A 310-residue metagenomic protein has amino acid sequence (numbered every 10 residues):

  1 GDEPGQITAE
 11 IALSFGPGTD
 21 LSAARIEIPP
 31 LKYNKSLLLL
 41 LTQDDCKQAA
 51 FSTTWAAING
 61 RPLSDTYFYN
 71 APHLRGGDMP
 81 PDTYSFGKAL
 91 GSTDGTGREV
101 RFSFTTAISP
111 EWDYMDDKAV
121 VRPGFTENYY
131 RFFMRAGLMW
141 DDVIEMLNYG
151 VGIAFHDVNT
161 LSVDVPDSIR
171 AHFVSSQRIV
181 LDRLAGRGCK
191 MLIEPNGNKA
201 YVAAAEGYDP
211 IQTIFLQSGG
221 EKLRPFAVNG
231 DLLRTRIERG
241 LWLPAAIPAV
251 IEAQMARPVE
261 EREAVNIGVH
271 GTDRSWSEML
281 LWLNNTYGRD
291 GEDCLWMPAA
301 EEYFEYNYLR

Functional and structural regions predicted by a protein language model:
G1-E3, I7: Intrinsically disordered, low-structural-confidence terminal and linker regions
T8-E145, Y149, H172-N196: Active-site beta->alpha N-cap acidic-glycine motif
F15, A23, A71, Q212-A227 (+1 more regions): C-terminal domain-boundary segment and adjacent tail
L38-Q43, S103-I108, G152-D157, G188-E194 (+4 more regions): Structural recognition of the beta-strand scaffold that forms the well-ordered cores of secreted hydrolase catalytic
D45-A49, P110-M115, I153, D157-V163 (+4 more regions): Solvent-exposed loop/turn segments at secondary-structure junctions within structured extracellular/periplasmic domains
N159-W242, S275: Catalytic domains of cell-wall/extracellular-matrix polysaccharide-remodeling enzymes, centered on de-N-acetylation
A245-P258: A short, acidic, amphipathic alpha-helical segment used as a generic capping/interface helix at domain edges
